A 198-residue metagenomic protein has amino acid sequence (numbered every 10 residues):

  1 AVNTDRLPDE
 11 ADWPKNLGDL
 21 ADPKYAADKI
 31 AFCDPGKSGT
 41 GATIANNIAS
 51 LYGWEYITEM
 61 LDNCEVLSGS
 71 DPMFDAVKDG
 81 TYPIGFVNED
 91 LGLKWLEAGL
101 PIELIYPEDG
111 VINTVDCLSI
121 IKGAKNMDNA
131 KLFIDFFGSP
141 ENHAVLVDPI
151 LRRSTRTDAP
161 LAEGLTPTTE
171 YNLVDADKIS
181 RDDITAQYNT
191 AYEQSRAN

Functional and structural regions predicted by a protein language model:
A1-R6, V115-N126, V145-L146: A bilobed periplasmic-binding-protein/Venus flytrap-type ligand-binding module shared by bacterial periplasmic
A1-T81: Extracytoplasmic ligand-binding site segments that recognize negatively charged/polar headgroups
R6-P8, G36-T40, D90-L93, D109-I112 (+2 more regions): Solvent-exposed loop/turn segments at secondary-structure junctions within structured extracellular/periplasmic domains
Y25-C33, F136-A159: Periplasmic-binding protein-like
I57-M60, V66-L67, G99-K122: Periplasmic-binding protein-like
M73-A76, G92, A130, N142-H143: Short, hydrophobic alpha-helical packing/hinge segments within bilobed ligand-binding/sensory domains
P83-P101: A ligand-binding cleft/hinge motif common to bilobed small-molecule-binding domains
P160-N198: Extracellular/periplasmic bilobal clamshell ligand-binding domains
